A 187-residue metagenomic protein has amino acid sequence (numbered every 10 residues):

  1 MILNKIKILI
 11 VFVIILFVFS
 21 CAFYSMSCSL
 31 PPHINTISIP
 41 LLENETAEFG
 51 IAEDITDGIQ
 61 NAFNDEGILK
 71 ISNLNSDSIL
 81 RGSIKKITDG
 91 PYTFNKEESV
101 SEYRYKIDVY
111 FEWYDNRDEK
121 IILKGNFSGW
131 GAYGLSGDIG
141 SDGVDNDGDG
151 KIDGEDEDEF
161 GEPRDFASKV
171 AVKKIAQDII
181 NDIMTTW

Functional and structural regions predicted by a protein language model:
M1-I10: Bacterial N-terminal signal peptides that target proteins for export
L9-S20: Bacterial N-terminal signal peptides
I10, C28, I71, E98-V100: Residues embedded in well-ordered secondary-structure elements
I14, L30-P32, G143: Generic structural signal for beta-strand residues in well-ordered domains
S20-S76, D89, R117-K120, R164 (+2 more regions): A structural "domain/chain start" motif
G67, R81-D142, D149, E157 (+1 more regions): Surface-exposed short loop/turn segments
